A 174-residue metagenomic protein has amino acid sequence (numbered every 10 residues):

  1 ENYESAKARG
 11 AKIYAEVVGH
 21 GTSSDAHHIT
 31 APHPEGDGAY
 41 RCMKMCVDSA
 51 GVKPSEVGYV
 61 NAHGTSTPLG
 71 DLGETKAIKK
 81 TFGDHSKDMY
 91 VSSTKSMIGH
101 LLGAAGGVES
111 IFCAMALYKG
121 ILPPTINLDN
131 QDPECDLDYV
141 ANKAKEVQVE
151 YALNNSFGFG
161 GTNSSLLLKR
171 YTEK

Functional and structural regions predicted by a protein language model:
E1-A50, Y59, E173-K174: Condensing-enzyme catalytic core mediating Claisen C-C bond formation in acyl metabolism
E1-S5, A105-K174: Conserved beta-strand-centric core segments of catalytic alpha/beta enzyme folds
V17, V57, A62-H63, S110 (+1 more regions): Conserved small-residue
H20-P34, G64-D71, D88-D138: Acyl-CoA/ACP chain-elongation machinery
C42-A50, A77, T81, C113 (+1 more regions): Stable alpha-helical structural segments in soluble proteins, enriched in small hydrophobic residues
K53-G58, S86-D88: Short acidic capping loops at alpha-helix termini that bridge into adjacent secondary structure
G70-D84: Active-site-proximal gating segment of KS-fold condensing enzymes and close homologs
